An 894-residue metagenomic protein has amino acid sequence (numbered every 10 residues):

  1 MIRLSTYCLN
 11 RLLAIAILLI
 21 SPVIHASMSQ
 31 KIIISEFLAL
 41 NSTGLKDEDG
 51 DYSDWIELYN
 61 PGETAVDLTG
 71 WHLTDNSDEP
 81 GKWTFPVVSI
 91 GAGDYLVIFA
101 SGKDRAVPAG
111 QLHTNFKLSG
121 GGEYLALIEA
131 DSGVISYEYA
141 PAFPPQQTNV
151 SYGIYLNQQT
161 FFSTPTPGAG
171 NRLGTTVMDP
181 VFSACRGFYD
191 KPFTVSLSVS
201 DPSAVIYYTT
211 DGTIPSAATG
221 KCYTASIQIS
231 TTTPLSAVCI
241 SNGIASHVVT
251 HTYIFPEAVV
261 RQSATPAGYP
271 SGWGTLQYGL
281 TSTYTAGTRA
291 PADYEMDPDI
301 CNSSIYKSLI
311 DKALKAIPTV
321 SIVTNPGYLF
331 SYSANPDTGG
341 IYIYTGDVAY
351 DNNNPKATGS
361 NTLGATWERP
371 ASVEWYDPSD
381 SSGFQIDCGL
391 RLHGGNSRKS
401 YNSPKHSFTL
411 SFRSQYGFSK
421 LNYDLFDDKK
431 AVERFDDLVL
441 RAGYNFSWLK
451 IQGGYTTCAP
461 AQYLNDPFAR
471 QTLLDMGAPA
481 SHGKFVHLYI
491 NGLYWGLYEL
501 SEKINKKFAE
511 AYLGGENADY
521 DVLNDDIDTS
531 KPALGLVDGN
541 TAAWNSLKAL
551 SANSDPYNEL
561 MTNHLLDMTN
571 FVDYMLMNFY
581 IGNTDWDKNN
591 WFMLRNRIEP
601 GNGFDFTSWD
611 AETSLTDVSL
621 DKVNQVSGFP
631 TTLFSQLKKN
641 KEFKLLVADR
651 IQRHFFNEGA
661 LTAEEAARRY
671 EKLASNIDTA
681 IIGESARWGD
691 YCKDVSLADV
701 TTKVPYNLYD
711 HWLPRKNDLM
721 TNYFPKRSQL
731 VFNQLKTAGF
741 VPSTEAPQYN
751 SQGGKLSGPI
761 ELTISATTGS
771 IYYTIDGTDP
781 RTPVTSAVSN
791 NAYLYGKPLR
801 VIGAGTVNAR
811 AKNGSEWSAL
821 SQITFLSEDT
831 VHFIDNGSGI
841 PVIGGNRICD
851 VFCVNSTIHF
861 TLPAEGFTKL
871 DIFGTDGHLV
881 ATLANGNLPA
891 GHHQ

Functional and structural regions predicted by a protein language model:
A26-S77, K117-G121, A140-P144, T148 (+2 more regions): A structural motif detector for short, solvent-exposed N-terminal "entry" segments of globular domains
S29, I33, S89-A92, I98 (+9 more regions): Short, compositionally stereotyped local motifs that mark structural "simplifiers"
P61, H113-A169, D387-Y401, D678-E684: Conserved beta-structured recognition patch
H72-T74, Y124-A126, V205-T209, S770-T774 (+1 more regions): Beta-strand signatures of extracellular beta-sandwich domains
P80-P108: Intrinsically disordered, low-complexity Pro/Gly/Ser/Thr-rich segments with frequent PxxP/GP/PP motifs and embedded
G168-L173, R261-A349, N353, S360-L363 (+9 more regions): Middle-to-C-terminal accessory/interaction subdomains
I322, G346-P532: Conserved ATP-binding subdomain of kinase catalytic cores across diverse folds
N836-Q894: C-terminal outer-membrane/trafficking sorting elements
